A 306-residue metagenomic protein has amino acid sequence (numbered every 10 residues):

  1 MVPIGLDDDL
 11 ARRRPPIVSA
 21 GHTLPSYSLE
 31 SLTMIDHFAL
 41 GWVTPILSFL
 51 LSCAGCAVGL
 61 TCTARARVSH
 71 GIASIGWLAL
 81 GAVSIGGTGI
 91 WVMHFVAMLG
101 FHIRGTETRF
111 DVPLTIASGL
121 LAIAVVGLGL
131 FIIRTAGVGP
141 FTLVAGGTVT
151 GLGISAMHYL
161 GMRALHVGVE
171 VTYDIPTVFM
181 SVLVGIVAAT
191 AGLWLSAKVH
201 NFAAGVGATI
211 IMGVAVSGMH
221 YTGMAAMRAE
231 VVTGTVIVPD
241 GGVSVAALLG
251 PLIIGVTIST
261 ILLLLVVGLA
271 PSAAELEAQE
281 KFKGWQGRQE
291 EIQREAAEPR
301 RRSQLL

Functional and structural regions predicted by a protein language model:
V2-L10, V18-L306: Peripheral, non-catalytic segments of secretory and membrane proteins
